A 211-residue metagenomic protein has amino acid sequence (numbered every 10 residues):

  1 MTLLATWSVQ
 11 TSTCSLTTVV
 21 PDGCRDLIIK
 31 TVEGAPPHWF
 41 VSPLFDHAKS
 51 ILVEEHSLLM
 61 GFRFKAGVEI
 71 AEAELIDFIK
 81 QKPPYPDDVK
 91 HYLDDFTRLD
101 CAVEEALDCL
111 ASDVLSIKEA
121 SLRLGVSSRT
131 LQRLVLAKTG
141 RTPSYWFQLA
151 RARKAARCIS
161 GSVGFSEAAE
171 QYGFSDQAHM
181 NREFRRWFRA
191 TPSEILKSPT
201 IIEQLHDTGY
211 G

Functional and structural regions predicted by a protein language model:
M1-S128, R141-T142, F165-S175, T191 (+1 more regions): Alpha-helical bundle regulatory/interaction domains
E105-A106, F147, R151-K154: Pre-recognition alpha-helix immediately N-terminal to the DNA-recognition helix within helix-turn-helix or winged-helix
L110, A156-I159: Short helix-to-turn junction characteristic of helix-turn-helix DNA-binding domains, especially the helix
I117, L136, Q148-L149, F165: Short alpha-helical transmembrane interface motifs in multi-pass membrane proteins
T130-R133, A137-P143, R153-A156: Non-catalytic alpha-helical scaffolds and adjoining flexible linkers that form interface surfaces for assembly
V135-R141, F184-E194: A secondary-structure capping/hinge motif
A150-R153, G161-E167: Hydrophobic, well-ordered secondary-structure segments that either form specific early membrane-associated helices used
